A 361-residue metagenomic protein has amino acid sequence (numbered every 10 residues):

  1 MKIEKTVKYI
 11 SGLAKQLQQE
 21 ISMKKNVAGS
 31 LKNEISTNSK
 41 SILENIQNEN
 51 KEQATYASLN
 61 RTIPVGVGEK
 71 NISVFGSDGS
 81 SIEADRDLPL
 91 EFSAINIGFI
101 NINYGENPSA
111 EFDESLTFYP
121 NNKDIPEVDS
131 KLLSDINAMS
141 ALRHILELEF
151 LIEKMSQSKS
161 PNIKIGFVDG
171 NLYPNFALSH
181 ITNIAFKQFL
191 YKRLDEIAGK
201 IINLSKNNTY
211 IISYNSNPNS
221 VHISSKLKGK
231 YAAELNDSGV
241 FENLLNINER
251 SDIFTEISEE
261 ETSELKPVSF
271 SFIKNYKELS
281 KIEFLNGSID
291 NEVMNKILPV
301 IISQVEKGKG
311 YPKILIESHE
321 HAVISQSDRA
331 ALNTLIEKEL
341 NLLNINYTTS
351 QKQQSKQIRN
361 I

Functional and structural regions predicted by a protein language model:
M1-V67, I72, I136-I361: Long, contiguous domain-sized segments
V74-S77: Short hydrophobic beta-strand that contains or immediately precedes a catalytic carboxylate
G79-S80, N171: Beta-hairpin (beta-strand-turn-beta-strand) motif
S81-P126: Acidic, metal-ligating active-site segments
P108-L132, F176-L190: Short, flexible helix-coil linker/hinge segments at the edges of structured domains or between repeats
